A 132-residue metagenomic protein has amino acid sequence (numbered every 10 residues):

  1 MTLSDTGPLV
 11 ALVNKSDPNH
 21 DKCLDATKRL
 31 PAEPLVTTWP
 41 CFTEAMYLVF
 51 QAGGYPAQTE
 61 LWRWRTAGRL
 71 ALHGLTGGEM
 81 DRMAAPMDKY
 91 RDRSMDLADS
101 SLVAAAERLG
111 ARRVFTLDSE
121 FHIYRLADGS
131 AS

Functional and structural regions predicted by a protein language model:
M1, V103, L109-S132: Acidic, PIN/NYN-like endoribonuclease modules and their adjacent C-terminal/linker elements
M1-T37, F50-R63, D128: Short, well-structured N-terminal submotif of metal-dependent ribonuclease cores
T2-D5, V36, M95-D96, D118 (+1 more regions): Histidine- and aromatic-rich ligand-binding microenvironments
V10, T43-M46, A84: Amphipathic alpha-helical segments within well-ordered protein domains
K15, T66-Y90: Acidic catalytic patch
E33, R93, R112: Short acidic/polar active-site loop segments enriched in Thr and Asp
P40-C41, G53, L75-G78, A98-S101: Short beta->alpha linker loops
A45, A106-E107: Hydrophobic residues within well-ordered alpha-helices
